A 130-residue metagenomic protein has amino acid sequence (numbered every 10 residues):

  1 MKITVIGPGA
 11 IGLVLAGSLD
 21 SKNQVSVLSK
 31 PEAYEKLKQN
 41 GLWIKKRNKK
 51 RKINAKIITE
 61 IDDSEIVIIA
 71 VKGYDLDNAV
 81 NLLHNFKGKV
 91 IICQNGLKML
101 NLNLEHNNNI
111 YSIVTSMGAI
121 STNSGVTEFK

Functional and structural regions predicted by a protein language model:
M1-K50: NAD(P)+-binding Rossmann beta1-loop-alpha1 motif at the extreme N-terminus of oxidoreductases
K49-V126: Rossmann-like NAD(P)(H) cofactor-binding subdomain of soluble oxidoreductases
K130: Conserved anion/nucleotide-ligand pocket segment
